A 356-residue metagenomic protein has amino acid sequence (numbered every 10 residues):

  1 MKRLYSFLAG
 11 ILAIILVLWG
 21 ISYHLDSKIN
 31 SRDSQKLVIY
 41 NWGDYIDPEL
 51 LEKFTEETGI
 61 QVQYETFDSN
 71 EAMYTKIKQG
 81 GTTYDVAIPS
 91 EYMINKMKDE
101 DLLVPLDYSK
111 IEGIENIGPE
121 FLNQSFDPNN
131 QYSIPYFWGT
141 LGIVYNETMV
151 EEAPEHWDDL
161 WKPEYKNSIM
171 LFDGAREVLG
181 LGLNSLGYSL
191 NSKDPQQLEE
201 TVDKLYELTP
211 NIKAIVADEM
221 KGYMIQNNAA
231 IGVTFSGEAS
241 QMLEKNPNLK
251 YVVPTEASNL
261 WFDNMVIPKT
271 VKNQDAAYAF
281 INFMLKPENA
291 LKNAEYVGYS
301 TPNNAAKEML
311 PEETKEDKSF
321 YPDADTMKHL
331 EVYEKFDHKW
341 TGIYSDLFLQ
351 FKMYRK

Functional and structural regions predicted by a protein language model:
F7, G20-K96, S109: Early extracytoplasmic/lumenal segment of secretory-pathway proteins
T83, I88-N211, I215-N228: Extracytoplasmic ligand-binding site segments that recognize negatively charged/polar headgroups
M93-K96, I225-Q226, I231-N248: A ligand-binding cleft/hinge motif common to bilobed small-molecule-binding domains
K98-P105, D127-Q131, M242-V253, K315-K318: Ligand-binding "clamshell"
G142-M149, L183-G187, W261-N273, I281-M284 (+1 more regions): A bilobed periplasmic-binding-protein/Venus flytrap-type ligand-binding module shared by bacterial periplasmic
L198-E207, K245-K269: Periplasmic-binding protein-like
P268-K328: Mature extracytoplasmic/periplasmic domains
A324-K356: Conserved C-terminal helix/tail region of periplasmic/extracytoplasmic solute-binding proteins
